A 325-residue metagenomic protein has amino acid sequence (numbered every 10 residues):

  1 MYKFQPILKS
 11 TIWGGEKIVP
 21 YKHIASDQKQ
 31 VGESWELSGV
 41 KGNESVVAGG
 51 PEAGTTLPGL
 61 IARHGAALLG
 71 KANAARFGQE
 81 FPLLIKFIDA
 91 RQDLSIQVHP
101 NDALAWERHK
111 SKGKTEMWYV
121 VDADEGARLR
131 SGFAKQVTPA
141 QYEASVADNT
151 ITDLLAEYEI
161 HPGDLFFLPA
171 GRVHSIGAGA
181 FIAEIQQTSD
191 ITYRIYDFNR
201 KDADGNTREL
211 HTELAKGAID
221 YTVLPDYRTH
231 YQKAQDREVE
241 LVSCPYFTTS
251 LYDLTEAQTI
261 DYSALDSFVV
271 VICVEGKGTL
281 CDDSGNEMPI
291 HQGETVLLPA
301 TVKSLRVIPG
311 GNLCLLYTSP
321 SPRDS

Functional and structural regions predicted by a protein language model:
M1-V137, D197-P225, T249, L315-S319: Transition-metal
I85-K86, L94, E116-Y119, E157-Y158 (+3 more regions): His/acidic/aromatic-lined binding-pocket segments of jelly-roll/cupin-type domains and related regulatory beta-sandwich
I88-D93, D102, A123-G126, R172-I191 (+1 more regions): Ligand-binding loop in jelly-roll beta-barrel domains
D102, D122-Y158, F167: Intrinsically disordered, low-complexity linker/loop segments enriched in Gly/Pro and charged/polar residues
D148, L154, L165-F167, V173-L224: An exposed, glycine/acidic-rich loop-and-rim segment of catalytic or binding clefts
E157-L165, S284-A300: Short acidic-glycine-tyrosine-enriched beta hairpin
T259-I260, G276-C281, T295: Short beta-strand segments in beta-sandwich/barrel cores
P320-S325: A short, hydrophobic C-terminal helix/tail in secreted or cell-surface proteins
